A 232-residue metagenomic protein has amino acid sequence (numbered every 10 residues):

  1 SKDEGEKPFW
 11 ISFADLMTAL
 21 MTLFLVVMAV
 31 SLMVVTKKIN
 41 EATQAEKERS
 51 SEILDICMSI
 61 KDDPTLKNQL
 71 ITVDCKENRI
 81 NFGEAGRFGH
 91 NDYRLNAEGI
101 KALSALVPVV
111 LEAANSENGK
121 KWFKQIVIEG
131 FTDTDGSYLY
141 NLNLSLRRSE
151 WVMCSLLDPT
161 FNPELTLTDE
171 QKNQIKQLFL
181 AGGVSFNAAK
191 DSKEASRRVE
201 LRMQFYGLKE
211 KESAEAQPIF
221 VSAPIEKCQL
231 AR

Functional and structural regions predicted by a protein language model:
S1-T65: Short terminal targeting/anchoring segments
S50, C57-M58, E77-I80, K101: Charged linear interaction tracts used for macromolecular binding and regulation
S50-L54, L103-P108, S149-C154: Well-ordered, non-membrane alpha-helical segments in soluble/globular domains
I60, P64, F88, D92-V127 (+4 more regions): Periplasmic peptidoglycan-binding/anchoring modules of Gram-negative envelope and division proteins
N68-N81, W122-K124: Short edge beta-strands and adjacent turn/loop segments
N78-D92: Acidic/histidine-rich, surface-exposed loop or edge segments in extracytoplasmic proteins
Y93, A97, V127-E210: Periplasmic OmpA-like peptidoglycan-binding domain that tethers envelope proteins to the cell wall
S213-R232: Short, cationic low-complexity segments
